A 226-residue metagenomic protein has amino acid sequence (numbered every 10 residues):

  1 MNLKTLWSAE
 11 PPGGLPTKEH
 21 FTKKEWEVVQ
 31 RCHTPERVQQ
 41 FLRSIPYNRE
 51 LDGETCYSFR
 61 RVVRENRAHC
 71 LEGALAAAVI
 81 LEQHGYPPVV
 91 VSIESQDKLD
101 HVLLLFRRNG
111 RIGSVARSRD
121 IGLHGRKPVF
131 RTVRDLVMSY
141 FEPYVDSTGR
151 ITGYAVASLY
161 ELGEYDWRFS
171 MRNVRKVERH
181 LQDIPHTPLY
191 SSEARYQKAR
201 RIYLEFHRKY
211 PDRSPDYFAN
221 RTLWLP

Functional and structural regions predicted by a protein language model:
N2-P226: A structural boundary/capping signal
